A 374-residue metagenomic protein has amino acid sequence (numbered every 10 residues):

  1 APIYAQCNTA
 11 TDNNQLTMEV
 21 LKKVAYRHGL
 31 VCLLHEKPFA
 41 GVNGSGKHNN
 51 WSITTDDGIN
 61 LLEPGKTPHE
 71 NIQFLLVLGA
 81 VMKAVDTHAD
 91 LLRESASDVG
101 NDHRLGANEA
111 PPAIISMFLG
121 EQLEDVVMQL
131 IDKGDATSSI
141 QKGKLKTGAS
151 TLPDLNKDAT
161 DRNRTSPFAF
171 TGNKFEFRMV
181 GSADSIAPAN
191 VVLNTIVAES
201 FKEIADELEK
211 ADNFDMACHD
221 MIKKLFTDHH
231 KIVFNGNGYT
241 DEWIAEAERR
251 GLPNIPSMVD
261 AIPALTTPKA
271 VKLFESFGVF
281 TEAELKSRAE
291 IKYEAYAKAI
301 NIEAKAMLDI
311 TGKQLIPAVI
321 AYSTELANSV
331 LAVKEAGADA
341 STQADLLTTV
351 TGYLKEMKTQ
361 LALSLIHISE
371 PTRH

Functional and structural regions predicted by a protein language model:
A1-I291: Active-site capping/gating regions of soluble enzymes
T9, E290-G312: Extended, non-catalytic structural segments that build the interaction scaffolds of large macromolecular assemblies
L16, G46, G172, I302 (+5 more regions): Short, well-structured alpha-helical interface segments that form or flank functional binding sites
Y26, L30, D90, I320 (+2 more regions): Charged/polar positions within long, soluble alpha-helices
I196-E199, E203, I310, Q314-A321 (+2 more regions): Charged, amphipathic alpha-helical oligomerization/scaffolding segments
S329-L365: Generic long, charged, amphipathic alpha-helical segments
I366-H374: Residue-level detector of conserved catalytic or cofactor/ligand-binding positions in enzyme active sites
